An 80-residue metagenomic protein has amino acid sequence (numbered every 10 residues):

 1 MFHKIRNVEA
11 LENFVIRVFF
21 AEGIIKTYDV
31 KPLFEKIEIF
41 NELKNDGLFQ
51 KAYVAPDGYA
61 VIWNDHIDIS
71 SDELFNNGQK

Functional and structural regions predicted by a protein language model:
M1-K80: Motif-centric detector for short Cys/His coordination patterns
